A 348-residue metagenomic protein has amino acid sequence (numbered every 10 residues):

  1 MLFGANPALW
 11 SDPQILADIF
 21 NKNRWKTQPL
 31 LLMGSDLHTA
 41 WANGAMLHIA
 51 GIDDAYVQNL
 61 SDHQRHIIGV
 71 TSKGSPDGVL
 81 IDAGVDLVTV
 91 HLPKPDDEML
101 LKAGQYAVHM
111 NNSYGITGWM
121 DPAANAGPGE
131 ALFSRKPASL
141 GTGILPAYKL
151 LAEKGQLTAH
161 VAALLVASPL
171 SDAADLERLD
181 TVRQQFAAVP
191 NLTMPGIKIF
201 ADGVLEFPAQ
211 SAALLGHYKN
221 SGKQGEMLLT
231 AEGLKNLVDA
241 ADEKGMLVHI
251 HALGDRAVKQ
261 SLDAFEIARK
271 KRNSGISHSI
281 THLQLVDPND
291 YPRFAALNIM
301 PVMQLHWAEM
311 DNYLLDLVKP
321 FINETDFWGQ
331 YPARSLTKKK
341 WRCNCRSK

Functional and structural regions predicted by a protein language model:
M1-D180, P195, I199, V204-A257 (+3 more regions): Divalent metal-binding segments
G44, G129-F133, V258-E266, P292 (+2 more regions): Histidine/acidic-residue-rich catalytic or RNA/ligand-binding cores of hydrolases and nuclease-related proteins
L151-G155, D180-L192, K270-N273, F294-N298: Acidic (Asp/Glu)-rich catalytic clusters
V189-A209, N298-E309: Non-cysteine beta-strand/loop elements that form the S-adenosyl-L-methionine
L205, M246-R256, V302-L305, L336-K348: Short acidic/histidine-rich active-site segments
S211-Y218, I299-K338: Flexible glycine/proline-rich, aromatic-decorated loop/lid segments
A240, D263-K271: Conserved helix-loop functional segments at active or binding sites
E266-I267, F294-V302, K339-R342: Glycine-enriched alpha-helix->loop->beta-strand junction motifs that scaffold or abut catalytic
